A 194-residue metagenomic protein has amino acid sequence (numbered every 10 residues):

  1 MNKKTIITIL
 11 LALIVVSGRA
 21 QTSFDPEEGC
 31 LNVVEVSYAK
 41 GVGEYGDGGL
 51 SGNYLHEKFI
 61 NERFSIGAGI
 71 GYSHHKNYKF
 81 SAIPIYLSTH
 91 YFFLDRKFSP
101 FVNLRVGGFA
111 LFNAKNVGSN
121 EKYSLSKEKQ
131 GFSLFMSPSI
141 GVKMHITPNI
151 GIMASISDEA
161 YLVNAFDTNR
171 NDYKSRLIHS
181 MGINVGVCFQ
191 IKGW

Functional and structural regions predicted by a protein language model:
M1-D25, I191-W194: Bacterial Sec-dependent N-terminal signal peptides
K3, K174-V185: Short glycine/proline-enriched turn or capping motifs at secondary-structure junctions
F24-K40, M181: Transmembrane beta-strand segments of Gram-negative outer membrane beta-barrel proteins
N32-V34, Y54-K58, D158, H179: Polar/charged side chains located within well-ordered beta-strands of beta-rich proteins
Y38, L50-S137, M144-I150, N184-W194: Gram-negative (and chloroplast) outer-membrane scaffold detector with strong preference for beta-barrel transmembrane
V42-Y45: Short, solvent-exposed loop/turn elements at domain surfaces
G151-S157: Conserved active-site loop/cleft motifs that coordinate metal ions or position small ligands
L162-R176: C-terminal/domain-terminus segments
